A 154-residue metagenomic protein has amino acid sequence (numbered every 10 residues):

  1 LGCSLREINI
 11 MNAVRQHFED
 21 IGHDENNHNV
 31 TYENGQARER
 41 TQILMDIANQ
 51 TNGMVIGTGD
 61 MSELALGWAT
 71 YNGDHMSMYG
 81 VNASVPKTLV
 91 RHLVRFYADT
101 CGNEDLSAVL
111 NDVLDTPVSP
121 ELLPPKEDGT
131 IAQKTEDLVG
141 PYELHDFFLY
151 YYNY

Functional and structural regions predicted by a protein language model:
L1-Y154: ATP/NTP-dependent adenylation/nucleotidyl-transfer catalytic domains that generate, transfer, or process NMP-activated
